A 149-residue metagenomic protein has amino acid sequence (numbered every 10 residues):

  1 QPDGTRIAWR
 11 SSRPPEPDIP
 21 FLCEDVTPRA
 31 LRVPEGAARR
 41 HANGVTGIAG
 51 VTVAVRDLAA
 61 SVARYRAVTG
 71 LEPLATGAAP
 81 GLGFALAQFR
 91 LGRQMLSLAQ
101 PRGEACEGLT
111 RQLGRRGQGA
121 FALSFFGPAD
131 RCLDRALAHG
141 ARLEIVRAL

Functional and structural regions predicted by a protein language model:
Q1-A75, G81-L149: Glyoxalase I/VOC metalloenzyme domain signal
